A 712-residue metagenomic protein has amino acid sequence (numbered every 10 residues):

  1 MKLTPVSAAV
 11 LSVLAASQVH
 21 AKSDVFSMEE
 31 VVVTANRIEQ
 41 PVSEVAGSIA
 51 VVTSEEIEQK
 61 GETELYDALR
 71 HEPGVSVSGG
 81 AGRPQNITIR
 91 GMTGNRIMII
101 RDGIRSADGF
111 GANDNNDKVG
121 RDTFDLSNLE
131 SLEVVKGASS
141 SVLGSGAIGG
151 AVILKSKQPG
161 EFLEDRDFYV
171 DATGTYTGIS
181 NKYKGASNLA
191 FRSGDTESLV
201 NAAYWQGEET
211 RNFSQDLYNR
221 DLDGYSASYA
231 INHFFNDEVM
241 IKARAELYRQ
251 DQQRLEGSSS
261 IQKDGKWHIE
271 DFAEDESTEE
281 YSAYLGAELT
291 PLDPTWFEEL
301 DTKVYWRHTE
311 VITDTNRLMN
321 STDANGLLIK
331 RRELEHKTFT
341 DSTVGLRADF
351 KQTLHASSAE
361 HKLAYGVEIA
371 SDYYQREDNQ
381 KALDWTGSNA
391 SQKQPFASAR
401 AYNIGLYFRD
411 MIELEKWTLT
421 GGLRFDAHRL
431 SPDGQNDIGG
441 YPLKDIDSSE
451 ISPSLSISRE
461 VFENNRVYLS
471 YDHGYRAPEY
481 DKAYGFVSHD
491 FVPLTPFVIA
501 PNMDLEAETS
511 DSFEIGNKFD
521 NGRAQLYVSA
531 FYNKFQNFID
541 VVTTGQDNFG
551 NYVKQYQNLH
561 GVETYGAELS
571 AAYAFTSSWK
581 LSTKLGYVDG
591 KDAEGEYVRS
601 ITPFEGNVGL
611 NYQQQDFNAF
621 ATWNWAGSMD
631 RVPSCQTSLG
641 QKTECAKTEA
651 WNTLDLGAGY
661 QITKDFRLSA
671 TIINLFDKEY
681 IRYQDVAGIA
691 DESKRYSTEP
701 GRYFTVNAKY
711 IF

Functional and structural regions predicted by a protein language model:
V13, K22-F162, N181, S470 (+2 more regions): Acidic, small-polar-rich N-terminal luminal/periplasmic segments of exported/outer-membrane proteins
N113-D114, S127-S131, K136, S141-F213 (+2 more regions): Outer-membrane beta-barrel translocator/receptor signature
S156, G174-S180, S193-D195, Y204-E208 (+16 more regions): Transmembrane beta-strands of outer-membrane beta-barrel pores
Y176-Q206, Q215-L255, D275-T290, S357 (+4 more regions): Transmembrane beta-barrel wall of Gram-negative outer-membrane proteins
E197-V200, E298-R317, R466-Y468, D472 (+3 more regions): Membrane-embedded beta-barrel scaffold of Gram-negative outer-membrane proteins
E238-E246, T278-D437, D447, S458 (+3 more regions): Face-selective signature of the C-terminal outer-membrane beta-barrel domain
Q352, S357-S358, E413-L419, H428 (+6 more regions): Gram-negative outer-membrane beta-barrel transporters
Y475, K534-Q536, L581, G627-C635 (+1 more regions): C-terminal beta-signal and adjacent terminal beta-strands/loops of Gram-negative outer-membrane beta-barrel proteins
